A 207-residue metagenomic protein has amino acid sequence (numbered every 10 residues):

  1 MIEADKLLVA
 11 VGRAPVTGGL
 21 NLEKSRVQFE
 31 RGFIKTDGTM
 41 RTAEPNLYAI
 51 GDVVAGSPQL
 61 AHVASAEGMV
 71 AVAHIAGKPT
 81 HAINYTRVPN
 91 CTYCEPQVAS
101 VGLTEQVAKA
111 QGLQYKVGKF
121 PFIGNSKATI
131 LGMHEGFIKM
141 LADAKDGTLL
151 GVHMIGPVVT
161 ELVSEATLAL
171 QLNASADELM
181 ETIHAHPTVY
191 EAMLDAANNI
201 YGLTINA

Functional and structural regions predicted by a protein language model:
M1, R41-T42, N46, N84-Y85 (+2 more regions): Solvent-exposed alpha-helices and their adjacent loops that cap or buttress functional pockets in soluble metabolic
I2-G77, E161: FAD-site-proximal beta/loop scaffold in flavoenzymes
E3, R87-V88, I183: Mature, folded catalytic cores of secreted/periplasmic enzymes
N46, V88-P89, L150: Short amphipathic alpha-helical segments
H62-Y85, Q114, L172, A176: Internal hydrophobic alpha-helix adjacent to the cofactor/substrate pocket in enzyme cavities
M69-V72, P89, T167, A197: Conserved protein kinase catalytic domain
G77, Y93-A207: Flexible, glycine-rich terminal cap/loop adjacent to redox cofactors in electron-transfer oxidoreductases
H81-Q97: Flexible, acidic loop-helix segments that line cofactor/substrate-binding pockets
